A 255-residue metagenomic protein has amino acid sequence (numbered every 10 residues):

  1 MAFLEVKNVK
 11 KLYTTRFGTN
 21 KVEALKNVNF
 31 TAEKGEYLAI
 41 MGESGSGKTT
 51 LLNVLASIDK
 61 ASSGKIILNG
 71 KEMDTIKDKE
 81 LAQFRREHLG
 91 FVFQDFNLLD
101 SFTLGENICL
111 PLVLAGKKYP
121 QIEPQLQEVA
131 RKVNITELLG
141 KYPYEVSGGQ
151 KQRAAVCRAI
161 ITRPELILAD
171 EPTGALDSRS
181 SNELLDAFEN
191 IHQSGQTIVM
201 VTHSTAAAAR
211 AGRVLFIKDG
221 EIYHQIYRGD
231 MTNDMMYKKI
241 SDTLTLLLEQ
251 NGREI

Functional and structural regions predicted by a protein language model:
A56: Helix-to-loop junction immediately C-terminal to a conserved catalytic motif
G64-E72: Conserved ABC transporter NBD signature motif
F102-L110: Short coil-to-helix segment of the ABC ATPase nucleotide-binding domain corresponding to the Q-loop/switch region
Y142-V146, Q150-Q152: Conserved ABC ATPase signature
I161-E165: A short, proline-enriched helix->beta-strand linker immediately N-terminal to the Walker B motif in ABC-type P-loop
I167-D170: Catalytic Walker B motif of ABC-type/P-loop ATPase nucleotide-binding domains
E221-T245: Conserved beta-strand-loop-alpha-helix hinge in the C-terminal portion of ABC ATPase nucleotide-binding domains
